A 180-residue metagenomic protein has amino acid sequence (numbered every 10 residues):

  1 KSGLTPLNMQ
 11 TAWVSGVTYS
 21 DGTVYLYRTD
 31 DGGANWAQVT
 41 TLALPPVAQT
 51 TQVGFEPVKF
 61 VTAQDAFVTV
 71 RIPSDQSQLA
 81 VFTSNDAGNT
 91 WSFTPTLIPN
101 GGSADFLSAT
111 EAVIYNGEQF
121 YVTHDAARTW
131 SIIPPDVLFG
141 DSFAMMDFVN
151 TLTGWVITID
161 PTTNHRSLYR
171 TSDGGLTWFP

Functional and structural regions predicted by a protein language model:
K1-L4, T50-V58, P99-L107, G140-D147: Repeated scaffold domains used in trafficking and secretory/extracellular systems, primarily beta-propellers
L4-L7, K59-V61, T153: Surface-exposed, charged secondary-structure patches
Q10-V14, Q64-V68, T110-V113, L152-W155: Entry beta-strands of beta-propeller and related beta-repeat scaffolds
T18-D21, I72-Q76, D160-N164: Short glycine/acidic-enriched loop and turn motifs that connect beta-strands
Y27-T40, F82-T94, Y121-P134, Y169-P180: Asp-box/BNR beta-propeller loop motif
T41-Q49: Surface-exposed loop and turn segments in beta-propeller and other repeat-based domains that flank or scaffold
G117: ATP/adenylate-binding site constellation spanning eukaryotic-like Ser/Thr protein kinases, ABC-transporter
